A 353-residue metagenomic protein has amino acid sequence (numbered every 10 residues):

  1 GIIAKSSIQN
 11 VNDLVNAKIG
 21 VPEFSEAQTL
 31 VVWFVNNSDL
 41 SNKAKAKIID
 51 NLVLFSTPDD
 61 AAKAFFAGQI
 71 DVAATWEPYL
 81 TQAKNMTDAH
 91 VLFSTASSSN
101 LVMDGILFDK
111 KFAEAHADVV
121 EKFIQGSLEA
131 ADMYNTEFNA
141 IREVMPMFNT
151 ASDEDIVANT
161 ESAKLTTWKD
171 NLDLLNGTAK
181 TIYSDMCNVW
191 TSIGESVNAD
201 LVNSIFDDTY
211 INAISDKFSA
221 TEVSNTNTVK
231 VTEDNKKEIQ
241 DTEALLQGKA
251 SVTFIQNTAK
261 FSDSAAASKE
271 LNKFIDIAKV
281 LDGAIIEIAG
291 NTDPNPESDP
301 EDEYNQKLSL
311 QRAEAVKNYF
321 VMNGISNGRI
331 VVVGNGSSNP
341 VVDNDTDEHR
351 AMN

Functional and structural regions predicted by a protein language model:
G1-F55, D71-E77, N100: Short, glycine-/small- and polar/acidic-enriched structural segments that line small-molecule recognition paths
N12, T29-W33, D59, K63 (+12 more regions): Solvent-exposed, polar/charged alpha-helical surfaces in well-ordered, non-transmembrane soluble domains, broadly
L14, L101-M103, Q247-K249, K269 (+3 more regions): Extracytoplasmic
N16-P22, Q69-I70, D109-A113, E129-Y134 (+4 more regions): Second-shell loop/turn segments in exported
L40-S41, K45-T150: Pocket-lining segment of extracytoplasmic ligand-binding domains
A115-N198: Secondary-structure end/capping motifs
V197, T209-I285: Periplasmic peptidoglycan-binding/tethering modules of Gram-negative envelope proteins
N291-N353: Periplasmic OmpA-like peptidoglycan-binding domain that tethers envelope proteins to the cell wall
